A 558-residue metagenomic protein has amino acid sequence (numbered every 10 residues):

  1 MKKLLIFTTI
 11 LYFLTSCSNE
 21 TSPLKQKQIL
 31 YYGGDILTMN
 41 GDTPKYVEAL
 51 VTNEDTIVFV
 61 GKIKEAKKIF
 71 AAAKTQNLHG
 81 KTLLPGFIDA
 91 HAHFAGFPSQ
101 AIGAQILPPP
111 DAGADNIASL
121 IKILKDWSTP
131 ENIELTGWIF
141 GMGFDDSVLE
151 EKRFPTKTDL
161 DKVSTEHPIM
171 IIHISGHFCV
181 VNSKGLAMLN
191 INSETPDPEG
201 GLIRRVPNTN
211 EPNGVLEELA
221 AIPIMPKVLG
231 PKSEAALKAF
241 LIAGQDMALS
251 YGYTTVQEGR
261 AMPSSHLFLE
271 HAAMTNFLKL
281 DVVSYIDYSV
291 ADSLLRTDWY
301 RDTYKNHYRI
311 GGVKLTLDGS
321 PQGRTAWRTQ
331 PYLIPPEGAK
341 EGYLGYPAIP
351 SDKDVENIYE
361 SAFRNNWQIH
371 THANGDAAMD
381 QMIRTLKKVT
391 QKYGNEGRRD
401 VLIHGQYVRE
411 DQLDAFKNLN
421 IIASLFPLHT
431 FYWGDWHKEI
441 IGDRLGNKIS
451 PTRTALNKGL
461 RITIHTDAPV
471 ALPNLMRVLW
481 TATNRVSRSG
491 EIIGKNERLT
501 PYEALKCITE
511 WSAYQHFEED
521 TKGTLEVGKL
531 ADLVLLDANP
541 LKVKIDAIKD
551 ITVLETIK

Functional and structural regions predicted by a protein language model:
L4-Y12: Sec-dependent N-terminal signal peptides
T15-S16: C-terminal motif of bacterial Sec signal peptides marking the signal peptidase cleavage site
N19, K62, A538: Short, conserved catalytic or interaction motifs in soluble domains
S22-Y32, L37, G41-R296, D302 (+5 more regions): Divalent metal-binding segments
H93, H307-T325, N420-F431: Non-cysteine beta-strand/loop elements that form the S-adenosyl-L-methionine
A273-N276, W299-Y308, Y393-N395, F416-N418: Acidic (Asp/Glu)-rich catalytic clusters
E360-H370, A377-D400, H404-G405, E410-N418 (+3 more regions): His/Asp/Glu-enriched, well-ordered alpha-helical/loop segment that forms or immediately abuts the divalent-metal
